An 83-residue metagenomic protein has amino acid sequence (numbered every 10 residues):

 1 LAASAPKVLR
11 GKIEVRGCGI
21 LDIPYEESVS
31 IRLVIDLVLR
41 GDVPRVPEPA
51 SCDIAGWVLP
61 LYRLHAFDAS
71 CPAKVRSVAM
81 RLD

Functional and structural regions predicted by a protein language model:
L1-L39: Conserved nucleotide-sensing/catalytic segment adjacent to the nucleotide-binding pocket in NTP-handling enzymes
I31-D83: Conserved NTP phosphate-binding and transfer environment spanning the P-loop NTPase/kinase superfamily
